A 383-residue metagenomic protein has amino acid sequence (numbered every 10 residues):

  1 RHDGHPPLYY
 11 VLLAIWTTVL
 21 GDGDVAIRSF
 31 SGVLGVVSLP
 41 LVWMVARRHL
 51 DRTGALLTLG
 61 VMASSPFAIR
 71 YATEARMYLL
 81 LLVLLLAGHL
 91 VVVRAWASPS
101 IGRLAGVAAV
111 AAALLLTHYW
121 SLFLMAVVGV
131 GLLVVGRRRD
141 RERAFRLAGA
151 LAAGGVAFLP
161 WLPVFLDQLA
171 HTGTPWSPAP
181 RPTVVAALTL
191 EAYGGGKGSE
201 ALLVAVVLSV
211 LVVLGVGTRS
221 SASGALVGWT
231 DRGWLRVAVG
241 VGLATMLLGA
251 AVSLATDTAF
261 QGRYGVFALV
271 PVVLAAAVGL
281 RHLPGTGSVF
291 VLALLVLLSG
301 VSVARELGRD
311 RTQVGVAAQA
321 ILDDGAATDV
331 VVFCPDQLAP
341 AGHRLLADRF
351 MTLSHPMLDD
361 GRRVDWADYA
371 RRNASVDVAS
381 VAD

Functional and structural regions predicted by a protein language model:
R1-D383: Terminal, non-globular segments
